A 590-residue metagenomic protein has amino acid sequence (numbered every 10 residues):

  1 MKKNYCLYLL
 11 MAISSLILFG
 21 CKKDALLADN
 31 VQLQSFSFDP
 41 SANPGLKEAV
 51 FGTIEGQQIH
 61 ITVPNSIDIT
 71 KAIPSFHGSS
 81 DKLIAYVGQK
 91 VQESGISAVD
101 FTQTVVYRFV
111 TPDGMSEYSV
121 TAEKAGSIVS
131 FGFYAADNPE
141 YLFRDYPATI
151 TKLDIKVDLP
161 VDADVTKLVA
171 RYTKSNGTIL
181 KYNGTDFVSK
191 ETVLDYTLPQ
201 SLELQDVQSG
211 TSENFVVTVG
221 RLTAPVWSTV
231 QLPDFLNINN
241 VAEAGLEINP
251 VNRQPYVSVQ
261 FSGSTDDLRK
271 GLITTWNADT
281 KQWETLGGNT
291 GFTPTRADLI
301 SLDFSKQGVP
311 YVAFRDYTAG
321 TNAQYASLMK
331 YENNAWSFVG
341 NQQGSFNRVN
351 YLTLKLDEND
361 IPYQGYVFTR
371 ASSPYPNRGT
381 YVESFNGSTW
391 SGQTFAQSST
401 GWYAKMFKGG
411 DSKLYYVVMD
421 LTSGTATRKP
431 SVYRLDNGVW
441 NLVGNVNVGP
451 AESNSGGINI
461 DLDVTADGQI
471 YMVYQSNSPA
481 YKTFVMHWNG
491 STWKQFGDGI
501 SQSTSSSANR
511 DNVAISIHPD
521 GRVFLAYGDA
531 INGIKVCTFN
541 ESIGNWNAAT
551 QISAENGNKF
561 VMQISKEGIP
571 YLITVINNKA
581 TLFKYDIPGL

Functional and structural regions predicted by a protein language model:
M1-N30: Bacterial Sec-dependent N-terminal signal peptides
Y5-Y8, G56, F539: Short, well-ordered helical secondary-structure segments
L7, K22, I69, T400 (+1 more regions): Residue-level detector of functional hotspots within protein domains
L10-A12, L18, K47-A49, T70-P74 (+19 more regions): Generic local-structure boundary detector
S14-S15, T62, Y86, P450: A short linear-motif detector with a strong N-terminal bias
C21-N239, K281-T285, N289-T293, W336-F338 (+2 more regions): Beta-rich interaction/scaffold domains
T223-L590: Extracellular, repeat-based ectodomains that mediate carbohydrate processing or recognition
